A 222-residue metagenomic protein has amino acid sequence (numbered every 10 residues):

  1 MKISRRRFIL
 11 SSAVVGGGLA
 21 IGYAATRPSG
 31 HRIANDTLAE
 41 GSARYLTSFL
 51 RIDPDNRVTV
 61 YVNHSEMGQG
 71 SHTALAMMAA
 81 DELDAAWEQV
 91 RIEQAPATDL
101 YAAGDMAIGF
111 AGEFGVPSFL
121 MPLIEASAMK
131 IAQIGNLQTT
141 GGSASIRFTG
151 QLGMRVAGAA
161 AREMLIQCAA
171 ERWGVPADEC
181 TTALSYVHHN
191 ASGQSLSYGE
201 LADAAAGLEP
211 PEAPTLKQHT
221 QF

Functional and structural regions predicted by a protein language model:
M1-F222: Cofactor-binding beta-sheet edge motifs in enzyme active sites
